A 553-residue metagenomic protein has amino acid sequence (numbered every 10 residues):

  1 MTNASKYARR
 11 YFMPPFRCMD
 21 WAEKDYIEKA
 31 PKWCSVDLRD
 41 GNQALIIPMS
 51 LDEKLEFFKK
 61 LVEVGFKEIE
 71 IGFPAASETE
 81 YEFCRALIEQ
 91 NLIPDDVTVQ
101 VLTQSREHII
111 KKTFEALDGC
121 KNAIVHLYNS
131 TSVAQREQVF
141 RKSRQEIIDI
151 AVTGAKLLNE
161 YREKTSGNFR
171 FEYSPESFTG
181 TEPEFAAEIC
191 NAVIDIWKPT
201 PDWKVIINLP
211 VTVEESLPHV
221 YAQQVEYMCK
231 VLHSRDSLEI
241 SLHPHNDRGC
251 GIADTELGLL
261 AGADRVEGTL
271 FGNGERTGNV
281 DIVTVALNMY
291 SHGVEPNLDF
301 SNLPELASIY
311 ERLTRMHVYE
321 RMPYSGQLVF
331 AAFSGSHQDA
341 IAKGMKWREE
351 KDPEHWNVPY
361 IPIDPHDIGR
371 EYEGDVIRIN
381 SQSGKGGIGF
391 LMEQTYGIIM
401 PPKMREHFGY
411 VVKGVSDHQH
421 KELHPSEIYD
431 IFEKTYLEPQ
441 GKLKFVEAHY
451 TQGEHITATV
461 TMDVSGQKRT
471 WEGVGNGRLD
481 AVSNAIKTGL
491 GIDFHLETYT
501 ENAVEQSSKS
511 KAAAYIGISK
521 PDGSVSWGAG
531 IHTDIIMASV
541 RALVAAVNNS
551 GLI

Functional and structural regions predicted by a protein language model:
M1-E107, E371, V376-I379, S383 (+1 more regions): N-terminal capping/small domains of soluble enzymes
T2-R39, G293-E472, S508-K511: A mid-to-C-terminal "edge-of-domain" accessory segment
A4-Y7, W33, M49-E68, C84-Q90 (+3 more regions): Alpha/beta enzyme core
D40, A44, A75-E78, S132-A134 (+5 more regions): Short, small-residue-enriched loops and turns at beta-alpha junctions that line or gate enzyme active sites
L209-V211, E267-E275, L287-D299, E371-I377 (+3 more regions): Short beta-alpha connecting loops at secondary-structure transitions that line or flank enzyme active sites
S216-K351: Catalytic alpha/beta core domains of metabolic enzymes, predominantly
A458-M462, V504-W527: Positively charged, aromatic-enriched nucleic acid-contacting surfaces
S524-W527, I531-I553: Mixed-charge, glycine-accented linear interaction segment located at domain edges/termini
